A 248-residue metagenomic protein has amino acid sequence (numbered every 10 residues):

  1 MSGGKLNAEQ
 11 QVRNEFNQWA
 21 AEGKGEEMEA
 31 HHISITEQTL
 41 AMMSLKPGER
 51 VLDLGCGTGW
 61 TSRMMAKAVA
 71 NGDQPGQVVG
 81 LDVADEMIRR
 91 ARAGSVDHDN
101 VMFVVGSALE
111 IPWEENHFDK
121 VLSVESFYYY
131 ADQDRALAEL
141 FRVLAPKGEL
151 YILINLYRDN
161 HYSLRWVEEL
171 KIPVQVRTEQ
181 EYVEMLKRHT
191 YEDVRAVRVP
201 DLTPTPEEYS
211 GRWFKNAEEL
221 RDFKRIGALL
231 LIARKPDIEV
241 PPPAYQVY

Functional and structural regions predicted by a protein language model:
M1-K46, W60-M64, M87-R90, G94 (+5 more regions): Conserved class I S-adenosyl-L-methionine
L52-E110: Class I SAM-dependent methyltransferase SAM/SAH-binding core
L109-K120: A short acidic, Gly/Pro-enriched loop at the edge of an enzyme's catalytic core that lines a small-molecule cofactor
D134-P146: A short glycine-rich, Lys/Arg-flanked "PGG" loop and its adjoining helix->strand segment in the class I
G148-I154: Conserved beta-strand signature within the Rossmann-like core of class I S-adenosyl-L-methionine
N155-P173: Short, glycine-/aromatic-enriched active-site segment of Class I SAM-dependent methyltransferases
V174-T190: Short alpha-helix
E207-Y248: Core SAM-dependent methyltransferase catalytic element
